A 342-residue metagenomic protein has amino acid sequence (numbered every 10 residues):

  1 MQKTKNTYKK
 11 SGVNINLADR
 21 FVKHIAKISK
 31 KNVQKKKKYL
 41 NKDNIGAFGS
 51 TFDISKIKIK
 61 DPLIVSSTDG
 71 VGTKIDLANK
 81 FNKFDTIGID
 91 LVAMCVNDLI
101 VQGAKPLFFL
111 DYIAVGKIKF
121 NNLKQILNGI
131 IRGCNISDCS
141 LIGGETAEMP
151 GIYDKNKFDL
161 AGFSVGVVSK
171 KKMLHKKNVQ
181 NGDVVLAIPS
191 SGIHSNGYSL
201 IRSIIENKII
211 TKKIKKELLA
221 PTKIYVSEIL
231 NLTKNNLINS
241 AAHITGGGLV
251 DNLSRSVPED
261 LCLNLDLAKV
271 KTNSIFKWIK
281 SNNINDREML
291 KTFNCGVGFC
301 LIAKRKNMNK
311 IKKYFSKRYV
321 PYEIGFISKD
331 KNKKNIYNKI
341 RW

Functional and structural regions predicted by a protein language model:
Q2-G12, F21, K27, N122-S137 (+3 more regions): Glycine-/charge-enriched secondary-structure boundary and capping motifs
Q2-I100, D138-C139, P150-G151, Q180 (+1 more regions): N-terminal glycine-rich phosphate/pyrophosphate-binding loops that anchor nucleotide-derived ligands and cofactors
Y39-L40, F52-K56, N97-D98, I131 (+5 more regions): A generic local secondary-structure boundary/capping motif
N41-N44, I64-S67, F108-F109, S140-E145 (+4 more regions): General beta-strand structural signal in soluble alpha/beta enzymes
I64, L107-A114, L127, I142-E145 (+4 more regions): Beta-strand segments within the central parallel beta-sheet cores of soluble alpha/beta enzyme folds
D69-G72, Y112-I118, E145-G151, G166-V168 (+3 more regions): Acidic, glycine-rich active-site loops and adjacent beta-strand->loop/helix elements that engage anionic groups
K80-D159: A glycine-rich phosphate/pyrophosphate-binding beta-strand-loop-alpha-helix module
P150, D154-I209: Phosphate/diphosphate-binding glycine-rich loops and adjacent basic-rich segments that engage nucleotide
